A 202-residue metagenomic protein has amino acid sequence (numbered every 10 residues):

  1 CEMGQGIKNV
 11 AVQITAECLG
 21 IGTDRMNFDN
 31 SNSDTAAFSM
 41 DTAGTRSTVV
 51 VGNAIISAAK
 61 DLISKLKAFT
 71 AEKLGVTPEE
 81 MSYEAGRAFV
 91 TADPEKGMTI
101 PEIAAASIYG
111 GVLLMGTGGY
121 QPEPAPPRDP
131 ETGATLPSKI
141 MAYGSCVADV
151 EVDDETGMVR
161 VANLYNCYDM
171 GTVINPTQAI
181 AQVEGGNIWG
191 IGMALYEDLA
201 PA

Functional and structural regions predicted by a protein language model:
C1-A202: Cofactor-binding beta-sheet edge motifs in enzyme active sites
